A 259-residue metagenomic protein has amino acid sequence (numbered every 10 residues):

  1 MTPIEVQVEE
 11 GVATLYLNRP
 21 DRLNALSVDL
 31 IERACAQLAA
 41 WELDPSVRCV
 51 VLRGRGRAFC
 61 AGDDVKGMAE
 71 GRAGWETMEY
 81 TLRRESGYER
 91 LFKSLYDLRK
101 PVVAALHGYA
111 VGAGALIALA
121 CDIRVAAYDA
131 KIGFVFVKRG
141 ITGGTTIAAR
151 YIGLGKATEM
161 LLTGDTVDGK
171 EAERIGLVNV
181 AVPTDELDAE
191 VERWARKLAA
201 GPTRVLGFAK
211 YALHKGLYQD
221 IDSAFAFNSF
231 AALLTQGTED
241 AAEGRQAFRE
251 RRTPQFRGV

Functional and structural regions predicted by a protein language model:
M1-R55, K93: Conserved CoA-thioester-binding segment of acyl-CoA-metabolizing enzymes
I4, K93-L206, L233, G237-T238 (+2 more regions): Crotonase-fold acyl-CoA enzyme core
L15, R19, A34, L52 (+5 more regions): Terminal peptide-recognition signature
G54-S94, A110, D220: Glycine- (often His-adjacent) and acidic-residue-rich active-site loop that binds/positions the CoA thioester
K210-Q219: Short, charged, surface-exposed hinge/linker loops at domain edges that act as mobile lids or interdomain connectors
L217, T253-V259: Short C-terminal tail/terminal secondary-structure segment of NAD(P)H-dependent dehydrogenase/reductase domains
